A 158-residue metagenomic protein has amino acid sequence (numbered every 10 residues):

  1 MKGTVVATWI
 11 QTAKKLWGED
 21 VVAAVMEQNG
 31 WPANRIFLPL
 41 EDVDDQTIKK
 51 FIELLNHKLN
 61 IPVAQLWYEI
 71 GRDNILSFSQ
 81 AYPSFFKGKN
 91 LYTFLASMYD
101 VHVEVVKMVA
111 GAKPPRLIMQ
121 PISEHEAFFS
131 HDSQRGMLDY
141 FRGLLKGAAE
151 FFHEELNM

Functional and structural regions predicted by a protein language model:
M1-Y82: N-terminal low-complexity or simple alpha-helical regulatory segments that function as activation/interaction modules
V22, N34, A64, K87 (+2 more regions): Secondary-structure boundary/capping residues
V22, Q28, N34, K89 (+2 more regions): Residue-level signal for the start and early helices of compact helical domains
T47-D139: Amphipathic interaction/junction segments at domain boundaries or subunit interfaces
F129-S130, Q134-M158: C-terminal non-catalytic interaction appendages of large macromolecular assemblies
